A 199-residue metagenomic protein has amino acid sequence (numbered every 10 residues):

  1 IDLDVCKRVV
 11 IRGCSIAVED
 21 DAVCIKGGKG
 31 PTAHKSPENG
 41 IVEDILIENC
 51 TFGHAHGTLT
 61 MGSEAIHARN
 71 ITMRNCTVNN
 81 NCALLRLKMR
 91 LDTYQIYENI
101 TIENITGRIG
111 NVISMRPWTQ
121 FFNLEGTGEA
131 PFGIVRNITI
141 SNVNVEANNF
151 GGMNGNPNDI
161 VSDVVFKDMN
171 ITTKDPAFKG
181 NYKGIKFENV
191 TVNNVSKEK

Functional and structural regions predicted by a protein language model:
I1-K199: Extracellular/periplasmic carbohydrate-active domains that bind, remodel, or depolymerize complex polysaccharides
